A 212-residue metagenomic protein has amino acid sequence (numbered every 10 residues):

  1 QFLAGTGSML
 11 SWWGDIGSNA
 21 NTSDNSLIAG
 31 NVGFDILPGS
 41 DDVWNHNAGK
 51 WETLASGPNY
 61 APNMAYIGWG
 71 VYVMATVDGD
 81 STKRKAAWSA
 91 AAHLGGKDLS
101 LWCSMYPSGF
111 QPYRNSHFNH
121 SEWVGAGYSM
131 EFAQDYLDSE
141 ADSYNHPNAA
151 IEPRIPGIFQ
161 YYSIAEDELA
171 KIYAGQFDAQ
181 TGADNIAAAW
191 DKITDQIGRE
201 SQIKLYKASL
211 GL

Functional and structural regions predicted by a protein language model:
Q1-K83: Extracytoplasmic/periplasmic substrate-binding proteins
L3-G14, N45-G49, F118-S129, T194-S201: Short, charged low-complexity intrinsically disordered segments located at boundaries of structured domains
A4, M105, D184: Phosphate-coordinating loops and pocket residues in cytosolic domains that bind phosphorylated ligands
T6, G14, A20-D24, L94-D98 (+3 more regions): Sec/Tat-exported extracytoplasmic proteins
D15-N25, L37-D41, W69-F159, Q180: Mature extracytoplasmic/periplasmic domains
I36-P62, F118, E122-G127, N148 (+2 more regions): Short, solvent-exposed loop/beta-turn-alpha elements that line the ligand-binding surface or hinge of extracytoplasmic
S139-L212: Conserved C-terminal helix/tail region of periplasmic/extracytoplasmic solute-binding proteins
